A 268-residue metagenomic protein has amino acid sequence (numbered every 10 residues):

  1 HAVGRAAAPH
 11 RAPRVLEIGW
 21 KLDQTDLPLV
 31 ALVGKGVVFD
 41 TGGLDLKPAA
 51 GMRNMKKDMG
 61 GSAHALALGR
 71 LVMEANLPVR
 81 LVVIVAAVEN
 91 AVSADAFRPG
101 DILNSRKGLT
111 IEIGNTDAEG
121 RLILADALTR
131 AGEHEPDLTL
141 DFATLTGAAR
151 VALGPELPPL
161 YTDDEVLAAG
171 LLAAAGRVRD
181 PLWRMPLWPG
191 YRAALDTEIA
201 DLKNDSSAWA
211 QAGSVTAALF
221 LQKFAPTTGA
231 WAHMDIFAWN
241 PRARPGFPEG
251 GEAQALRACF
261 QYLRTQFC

Functional and structural regions predicted by a protein language model:
H1-C268: A generic structural signal for tightly packed, nonpolar segments enriched in small/aliphatic residues
